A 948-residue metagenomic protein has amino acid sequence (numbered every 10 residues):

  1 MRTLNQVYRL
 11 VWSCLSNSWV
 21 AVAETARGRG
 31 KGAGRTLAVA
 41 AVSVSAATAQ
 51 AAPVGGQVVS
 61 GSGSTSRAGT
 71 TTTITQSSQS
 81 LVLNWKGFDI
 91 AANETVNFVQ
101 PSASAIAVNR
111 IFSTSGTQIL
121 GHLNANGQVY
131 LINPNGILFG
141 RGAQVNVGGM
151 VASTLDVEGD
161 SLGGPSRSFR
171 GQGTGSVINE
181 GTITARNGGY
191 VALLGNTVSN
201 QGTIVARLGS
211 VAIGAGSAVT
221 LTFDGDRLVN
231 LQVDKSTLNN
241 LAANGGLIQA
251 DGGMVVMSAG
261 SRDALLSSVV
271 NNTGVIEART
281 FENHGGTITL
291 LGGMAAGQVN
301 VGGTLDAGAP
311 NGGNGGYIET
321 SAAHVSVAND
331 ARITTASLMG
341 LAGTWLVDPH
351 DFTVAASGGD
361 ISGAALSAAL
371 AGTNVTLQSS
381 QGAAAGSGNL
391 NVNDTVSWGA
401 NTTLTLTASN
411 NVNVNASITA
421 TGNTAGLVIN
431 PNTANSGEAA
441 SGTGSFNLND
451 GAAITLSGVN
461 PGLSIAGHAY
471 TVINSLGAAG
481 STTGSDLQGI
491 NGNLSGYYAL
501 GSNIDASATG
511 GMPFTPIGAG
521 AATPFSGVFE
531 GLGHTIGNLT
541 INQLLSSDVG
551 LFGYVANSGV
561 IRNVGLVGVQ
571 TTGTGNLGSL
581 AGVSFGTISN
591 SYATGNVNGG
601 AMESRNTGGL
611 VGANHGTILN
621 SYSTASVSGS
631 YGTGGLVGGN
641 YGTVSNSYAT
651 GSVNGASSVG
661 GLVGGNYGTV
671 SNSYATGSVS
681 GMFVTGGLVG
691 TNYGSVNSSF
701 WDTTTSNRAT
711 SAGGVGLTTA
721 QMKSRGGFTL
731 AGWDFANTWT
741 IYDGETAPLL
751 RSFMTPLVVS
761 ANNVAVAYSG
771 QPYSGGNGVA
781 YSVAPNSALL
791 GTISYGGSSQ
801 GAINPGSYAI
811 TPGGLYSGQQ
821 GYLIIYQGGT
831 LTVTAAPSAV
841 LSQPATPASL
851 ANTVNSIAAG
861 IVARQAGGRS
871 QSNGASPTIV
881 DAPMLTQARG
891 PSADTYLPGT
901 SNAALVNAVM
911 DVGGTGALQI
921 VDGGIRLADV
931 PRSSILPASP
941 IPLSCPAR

Functional and structural regions predicted by a protein language model:
N5, S18-A23, R27-Y470, S481-N493 (+2 more regions): Extracellular and secretory-pathway beta-repeat/beta-biased strand scaffolds
N5-Q6, W12-S13: An N-terminal, helix-rich hydrophobic module
V11-W12, L131: Hydrophobic beta-strand positions
L15-S16, L208, G533, G821: Residue-level recognition of short loop/turn positions
D351-A767, P772, G821-Q827, T832-A848 (+4 more regions): Surface-exposed repetitive/solenoidal architectures
P772-V779, I810-T811: A short beta-strand segment in extracellular, disulfide-stabilized domains
A780-P785: Extracellular acidic, Ser/Thr/Pro-rich low-complexity tracts
N786-G821, I825-L831: Serine/threonine-rich, repeat-prone extracellular segments and beta-strand-based repeat modules of secreted/surface
